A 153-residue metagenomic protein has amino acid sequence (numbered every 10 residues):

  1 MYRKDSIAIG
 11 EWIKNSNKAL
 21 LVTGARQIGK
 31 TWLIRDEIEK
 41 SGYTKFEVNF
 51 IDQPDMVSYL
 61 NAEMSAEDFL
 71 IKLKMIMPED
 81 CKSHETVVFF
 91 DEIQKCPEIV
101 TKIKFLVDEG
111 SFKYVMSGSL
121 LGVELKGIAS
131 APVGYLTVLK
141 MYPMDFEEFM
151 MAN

Functional and structural regions predicted by a protein language model:
M1-N153: Phosphate-binding site recognition
